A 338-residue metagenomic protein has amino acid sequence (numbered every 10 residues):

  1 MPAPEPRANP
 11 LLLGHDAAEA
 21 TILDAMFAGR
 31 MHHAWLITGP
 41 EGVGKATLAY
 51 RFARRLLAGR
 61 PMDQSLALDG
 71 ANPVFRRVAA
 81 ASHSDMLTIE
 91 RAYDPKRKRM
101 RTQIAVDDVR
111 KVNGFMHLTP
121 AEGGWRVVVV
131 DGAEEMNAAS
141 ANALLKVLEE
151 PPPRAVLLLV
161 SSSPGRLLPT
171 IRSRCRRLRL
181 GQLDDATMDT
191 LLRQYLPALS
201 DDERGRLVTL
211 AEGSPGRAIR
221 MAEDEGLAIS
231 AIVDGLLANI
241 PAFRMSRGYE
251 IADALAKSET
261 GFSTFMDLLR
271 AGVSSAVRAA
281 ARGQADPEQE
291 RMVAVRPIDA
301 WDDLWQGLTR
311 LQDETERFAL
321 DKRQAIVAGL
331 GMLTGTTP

Functional and structural regions predicted by a protein language model:
M1-R55, P61-R77, P153-A155, S162-L268 (+1 more regions): Charged, glycine-rich active-site and insertion segments that engage polyanionic ligands
T21-M26, N72, Q103-V127, E135 (+1 more regions): Conserved alpha-helical scaffold flanking the Walker A/P-loop in AAA+ ATPase domains
A67-K96: AAA+/P-loop NTPase substrate/partner-engagement loops
K96-V106, A133, R177: Flexible beta-alpha connector loops of hexameric P-loop NTPases
H117, N142-V156: Conserved catalytic/switch belt of AAA+ P-loop NTPases
G123-V127, P152-L158: Loop/turn-to-beta-strand initiation segments
G132-M136, L148, P164: Conserved Walker B
A138-A139, P169: Conserved D-loop-proximal element of ABC-family nucleotide-binding domains
